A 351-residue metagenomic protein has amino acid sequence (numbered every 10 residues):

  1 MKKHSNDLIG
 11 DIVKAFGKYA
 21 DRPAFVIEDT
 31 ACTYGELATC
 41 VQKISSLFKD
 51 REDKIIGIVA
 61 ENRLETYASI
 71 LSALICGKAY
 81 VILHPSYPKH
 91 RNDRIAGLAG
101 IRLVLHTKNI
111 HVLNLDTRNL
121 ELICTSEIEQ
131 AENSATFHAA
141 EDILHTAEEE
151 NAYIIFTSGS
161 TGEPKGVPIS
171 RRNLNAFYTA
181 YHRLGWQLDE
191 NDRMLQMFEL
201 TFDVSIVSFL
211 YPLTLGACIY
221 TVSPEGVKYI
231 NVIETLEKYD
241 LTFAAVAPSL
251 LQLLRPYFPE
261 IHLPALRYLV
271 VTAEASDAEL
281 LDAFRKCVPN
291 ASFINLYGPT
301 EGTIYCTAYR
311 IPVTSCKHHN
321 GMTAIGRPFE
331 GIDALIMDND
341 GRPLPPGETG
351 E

Functional and structural regions predicted by a protein language model:
M1-N175, W186-Q187, G216: Carrier-protein-dependent adenylate-forming modules in NRPS/ANL systems
F16-P23, P328-G331, G347: A short, compositionally biased
E65-T66, I70, K78-G97, F137-L344 (+1 more regions): Motif- and composition-driven signal specific to adenylation
